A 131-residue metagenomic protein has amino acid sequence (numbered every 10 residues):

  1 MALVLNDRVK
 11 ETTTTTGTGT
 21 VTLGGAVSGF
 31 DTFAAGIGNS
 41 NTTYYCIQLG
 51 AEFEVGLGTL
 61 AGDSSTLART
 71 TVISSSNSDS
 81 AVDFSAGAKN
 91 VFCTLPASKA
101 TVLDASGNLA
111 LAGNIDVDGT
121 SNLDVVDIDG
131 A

Functional and structural regions predicted by a protein language model:
M1-L5, A100-A131: Intrinsic low-complexity, repeat-rich intrinsically disordered segments enriched in small/flexible residues
M1-P96: N-terminal assembly/attachment segments of tailed bacteriophage virion structural proteins
